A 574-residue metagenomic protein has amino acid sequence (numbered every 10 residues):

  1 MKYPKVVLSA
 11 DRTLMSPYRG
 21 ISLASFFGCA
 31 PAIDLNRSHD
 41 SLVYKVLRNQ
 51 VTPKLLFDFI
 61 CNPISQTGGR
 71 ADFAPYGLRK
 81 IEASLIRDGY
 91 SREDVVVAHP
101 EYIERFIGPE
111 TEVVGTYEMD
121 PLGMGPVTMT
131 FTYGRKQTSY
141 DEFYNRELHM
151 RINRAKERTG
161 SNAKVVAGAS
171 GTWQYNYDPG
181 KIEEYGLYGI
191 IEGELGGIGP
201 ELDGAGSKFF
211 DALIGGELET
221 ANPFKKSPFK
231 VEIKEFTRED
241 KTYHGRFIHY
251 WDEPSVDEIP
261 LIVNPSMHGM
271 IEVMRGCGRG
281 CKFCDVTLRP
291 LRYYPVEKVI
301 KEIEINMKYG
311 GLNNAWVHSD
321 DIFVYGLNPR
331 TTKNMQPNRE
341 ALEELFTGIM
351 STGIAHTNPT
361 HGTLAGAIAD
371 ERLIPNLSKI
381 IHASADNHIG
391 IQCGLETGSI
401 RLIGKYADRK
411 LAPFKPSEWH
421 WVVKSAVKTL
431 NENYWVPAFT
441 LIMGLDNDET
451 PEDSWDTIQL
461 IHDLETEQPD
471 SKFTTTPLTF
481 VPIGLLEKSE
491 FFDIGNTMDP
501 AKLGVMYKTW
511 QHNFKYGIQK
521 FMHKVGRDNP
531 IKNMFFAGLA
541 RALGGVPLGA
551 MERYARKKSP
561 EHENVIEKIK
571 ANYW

Functional and structural regions predicted by a protein language model:
K2-K54, G504, K508-W574: Radical SAM enzyme core and accessory elements
L8-N36, D40-K301: Acidic, low-complexity intrinsically disordered segments
L8-S9, I305-V436, M443-L445: Conserved SAM/AdoMet-binding glycine-rich loop
I81-D94, L148-V165, Y309-G310, L345-T357 (+4 more regions): A structural motif corresponding to the C-terminal end of an alpha-helix and its immediate exit/capping segment
V114, L122-V127, W316-T332, E396-D408 (+3 more regions): Flexible glycine/acidic-rich beta-alpha junction loops that bind and position SAM and/or redox cofactors in anaerobic
N145, V296-V299, N338, L342 (+3 more regions): Aromatic/hydrophobic pocket-lining residues that form the small-molecule binding cavity in soluble enzyme cores
N176-E184, N376, D446-D463: Catalytic cores of alpha/beta
Y293-V296, A365-L373, N447-T457: Active-site glycine- and acidic-residue-rich loops that bind and position anionic ligands or nucleotide-like cofactors
